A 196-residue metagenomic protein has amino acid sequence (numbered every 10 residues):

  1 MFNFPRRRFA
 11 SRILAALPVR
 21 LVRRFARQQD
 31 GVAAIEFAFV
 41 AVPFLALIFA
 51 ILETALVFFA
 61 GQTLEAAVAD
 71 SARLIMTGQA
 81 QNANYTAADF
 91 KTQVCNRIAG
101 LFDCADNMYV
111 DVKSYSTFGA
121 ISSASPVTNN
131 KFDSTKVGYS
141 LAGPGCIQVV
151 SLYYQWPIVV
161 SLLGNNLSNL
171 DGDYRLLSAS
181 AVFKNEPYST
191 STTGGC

Functional and structural regions predicted by a protein language model:
F2-A10, G61, D70-C196: Short, conserved structural patches
F2-N96: Alpha-helical assembly-interface signal, strongest on the long, hydrophobic N-terminal helix that forms
